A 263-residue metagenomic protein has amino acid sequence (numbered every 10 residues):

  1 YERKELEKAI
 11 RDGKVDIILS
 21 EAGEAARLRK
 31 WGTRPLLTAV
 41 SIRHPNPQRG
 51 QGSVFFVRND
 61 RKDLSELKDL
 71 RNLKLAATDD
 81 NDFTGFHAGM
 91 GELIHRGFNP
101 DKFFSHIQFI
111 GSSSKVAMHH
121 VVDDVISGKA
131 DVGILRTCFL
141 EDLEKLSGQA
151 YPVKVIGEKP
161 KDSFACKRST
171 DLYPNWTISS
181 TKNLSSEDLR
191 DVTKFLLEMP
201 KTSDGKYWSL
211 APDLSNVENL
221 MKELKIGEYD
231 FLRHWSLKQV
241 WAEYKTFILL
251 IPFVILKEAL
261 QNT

Functional and structural regions predicted by a protein language model:
Y1-R27: Extracytoplasmic small-molecule ligand-binding "clamshell" domains of the periplasmic binding protein/Venus flytrap
I10-R11, L70, V125-I126, V192: Hydrophobic residues within well-ordered alpha-helices
L19-G32, G89-G97, D123-D162: A ligand-binding cleft/hinge motif common to bilobed small-molecule-binding domains
R34-Q48, F103-Q108, L143-D171: Short beta-strand->loop
R49-V121, C138: Bilobed "Venus flytrap"/periplasmic-binding protein-like clamshell domains and structurally analogous long
R58-R61, R71, Q149-E228: Extended ligand-binding regions for polar small-molecule ligands
E218-T246: Short, aromatic-rich amphipathic segments at membrane interfaces that lie adjacent to a transmembrane helix or signal
L237-T263: Alpha-helical transmembrane signal-anchor helices
